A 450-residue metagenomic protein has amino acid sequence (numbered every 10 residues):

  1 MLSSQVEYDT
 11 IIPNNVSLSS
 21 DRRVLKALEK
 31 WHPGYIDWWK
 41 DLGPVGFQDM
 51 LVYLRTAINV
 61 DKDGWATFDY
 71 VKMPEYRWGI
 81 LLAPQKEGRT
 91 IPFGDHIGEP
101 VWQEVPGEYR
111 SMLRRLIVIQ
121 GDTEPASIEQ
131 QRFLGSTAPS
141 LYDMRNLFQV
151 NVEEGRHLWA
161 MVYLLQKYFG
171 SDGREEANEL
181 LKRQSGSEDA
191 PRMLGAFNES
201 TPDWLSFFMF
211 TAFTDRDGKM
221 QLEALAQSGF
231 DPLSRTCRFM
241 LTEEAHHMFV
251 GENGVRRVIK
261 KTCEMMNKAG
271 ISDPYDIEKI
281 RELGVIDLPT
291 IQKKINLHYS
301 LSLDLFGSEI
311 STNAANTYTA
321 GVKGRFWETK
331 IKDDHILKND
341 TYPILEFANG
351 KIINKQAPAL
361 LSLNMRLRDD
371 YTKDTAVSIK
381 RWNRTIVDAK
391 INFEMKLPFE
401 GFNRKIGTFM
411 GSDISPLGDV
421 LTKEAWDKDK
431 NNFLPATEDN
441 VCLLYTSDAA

Functional and structural regions predicted by a protein language model:
L2-I286, I291-I414, D419: Non-heme di-metal
Y445-A450: Conserved small/polar residues in nucleotide/adenosyl-binding loops
